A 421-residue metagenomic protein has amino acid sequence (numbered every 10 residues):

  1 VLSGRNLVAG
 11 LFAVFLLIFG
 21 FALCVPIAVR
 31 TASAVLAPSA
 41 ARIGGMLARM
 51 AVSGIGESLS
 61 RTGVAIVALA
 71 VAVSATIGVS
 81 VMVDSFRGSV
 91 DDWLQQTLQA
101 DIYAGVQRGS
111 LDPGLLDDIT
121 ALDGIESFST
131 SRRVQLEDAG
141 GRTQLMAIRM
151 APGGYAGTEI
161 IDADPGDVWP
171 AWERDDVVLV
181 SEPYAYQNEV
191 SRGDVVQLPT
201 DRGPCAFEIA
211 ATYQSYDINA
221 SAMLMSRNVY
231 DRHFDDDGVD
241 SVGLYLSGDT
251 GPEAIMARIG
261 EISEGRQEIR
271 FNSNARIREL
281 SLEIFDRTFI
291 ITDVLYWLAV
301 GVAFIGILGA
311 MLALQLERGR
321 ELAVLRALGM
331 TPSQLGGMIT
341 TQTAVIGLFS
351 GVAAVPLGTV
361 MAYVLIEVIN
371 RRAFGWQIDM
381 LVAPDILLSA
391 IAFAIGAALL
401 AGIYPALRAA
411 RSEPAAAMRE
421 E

Functional and structural regions predicted by a protein language model:
V1-E421: Alpha-helical transmembrane segments of bacterial inner-membrane membrane proteins
